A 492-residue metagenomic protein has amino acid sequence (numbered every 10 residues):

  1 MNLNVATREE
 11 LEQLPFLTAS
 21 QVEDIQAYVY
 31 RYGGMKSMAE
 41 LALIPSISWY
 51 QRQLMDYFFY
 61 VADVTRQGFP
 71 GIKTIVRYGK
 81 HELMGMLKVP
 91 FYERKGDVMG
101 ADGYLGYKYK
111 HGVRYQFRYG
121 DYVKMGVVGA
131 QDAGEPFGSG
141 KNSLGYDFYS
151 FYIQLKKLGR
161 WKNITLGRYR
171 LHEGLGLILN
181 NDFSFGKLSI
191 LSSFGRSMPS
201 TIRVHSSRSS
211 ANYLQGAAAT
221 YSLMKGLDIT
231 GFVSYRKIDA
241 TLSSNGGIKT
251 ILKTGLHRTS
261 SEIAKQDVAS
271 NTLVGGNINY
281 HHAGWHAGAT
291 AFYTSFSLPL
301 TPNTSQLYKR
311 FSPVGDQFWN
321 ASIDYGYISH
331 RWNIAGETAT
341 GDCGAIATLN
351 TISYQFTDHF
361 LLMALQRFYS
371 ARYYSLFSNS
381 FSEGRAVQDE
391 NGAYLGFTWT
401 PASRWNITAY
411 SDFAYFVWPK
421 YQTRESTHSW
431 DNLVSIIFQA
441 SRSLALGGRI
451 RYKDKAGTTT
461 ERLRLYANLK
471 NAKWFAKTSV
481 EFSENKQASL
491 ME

Functional and structural regions predicted by a protein language model:
M1-K36, M55-F58: Amphipathic, charged-and-aliphatic alpha-helical interface segments that function as noncatalytic docking
P70-G100, F117, D121-V127, I164 (+2 more regions): Transmembrane beta-strand segments of Gram-negative outer membrane beta-barrel proteins
K73-K80, Y122, L158-I164, E173 (+6 more regions): Short loop/turn motifs that connect adjacent beta-strands in outer-membrane beta-barrel proteins
P90-V113, F117-M125, G129-A133, K141-Y149 (+3 more regions): Outer-membrane beta-barrel translocator/receptor signature
Y104-K108, D267-T304, R310-E492: Exposed, low-structure sequence patches enriched in small/polar residues
A130-F148, R203-S210, A264-D267, A339-G341 (+1 more regions): Outer-membrane beta-barrel proteins
G134, S143-D239, H359-S375: Outer membrane beta-barrel
S209-T259, D267-A269, L273-N279: Aromatic- and glycine-enriched pocket-lining scaffold segments that form the walls of small-molecule binding clefts
